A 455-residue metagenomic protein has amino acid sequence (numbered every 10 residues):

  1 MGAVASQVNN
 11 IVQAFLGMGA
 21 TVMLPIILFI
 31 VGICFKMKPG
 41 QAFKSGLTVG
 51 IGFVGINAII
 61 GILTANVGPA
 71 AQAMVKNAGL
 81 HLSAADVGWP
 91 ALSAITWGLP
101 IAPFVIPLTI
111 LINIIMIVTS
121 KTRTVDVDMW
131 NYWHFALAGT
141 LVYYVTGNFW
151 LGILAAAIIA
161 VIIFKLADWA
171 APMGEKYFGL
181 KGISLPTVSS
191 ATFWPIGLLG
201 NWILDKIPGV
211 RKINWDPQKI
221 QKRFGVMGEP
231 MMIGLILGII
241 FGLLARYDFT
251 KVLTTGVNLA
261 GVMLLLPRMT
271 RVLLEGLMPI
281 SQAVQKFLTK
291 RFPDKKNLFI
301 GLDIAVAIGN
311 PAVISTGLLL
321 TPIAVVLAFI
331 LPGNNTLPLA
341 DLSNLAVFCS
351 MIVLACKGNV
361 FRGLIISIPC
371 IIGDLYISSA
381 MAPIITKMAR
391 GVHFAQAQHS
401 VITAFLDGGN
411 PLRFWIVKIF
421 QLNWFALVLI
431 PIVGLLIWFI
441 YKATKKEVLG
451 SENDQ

Functional and structural regions predicted by a protein language model:
G2-I59, P100-F299, V353-R362, I385-Q455: Signature of multi-pass transmembrane helix bundles
S45, G52-P103: Membrane helical hairpin/interfacial module
T64, A71, M381-G391: Membrane-proximal extracellular juxtamembrane segment immediately upstream of a following transmembrane helix
A65, W89, L264, R268 (+2 more regions): A short glycine-/small-residue-rich loop at the edge of a beta-strand within enzyme catalytic domains
G68-D86, S281-D303: Membrane-interface interhelical connector segments
A78-A84, F104-I110, M129-A136, A155-I159 (+4 more regions): Mid-membrane cores of alpha-helical transmembrane segments in multi-pass membrane proteins, especially transporters
S83-P107, N297-G317, K387-Q396: C-terminal halves and exits of single transmembrane alpha-helices
V118-T122, I300-P383: Hydrophobic alpha-helical bundle architecture
